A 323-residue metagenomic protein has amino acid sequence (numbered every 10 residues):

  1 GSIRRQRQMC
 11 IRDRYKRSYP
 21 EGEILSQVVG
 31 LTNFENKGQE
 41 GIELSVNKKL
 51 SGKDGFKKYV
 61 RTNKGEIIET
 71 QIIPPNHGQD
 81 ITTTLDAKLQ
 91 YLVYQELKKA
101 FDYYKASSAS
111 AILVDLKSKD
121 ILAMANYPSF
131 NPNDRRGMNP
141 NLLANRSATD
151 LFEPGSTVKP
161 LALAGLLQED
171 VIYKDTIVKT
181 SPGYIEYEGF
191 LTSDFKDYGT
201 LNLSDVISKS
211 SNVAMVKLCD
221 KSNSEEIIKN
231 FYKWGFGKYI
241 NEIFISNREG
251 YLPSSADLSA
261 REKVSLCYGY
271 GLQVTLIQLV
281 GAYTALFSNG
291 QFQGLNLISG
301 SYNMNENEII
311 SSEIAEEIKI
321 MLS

Functional and structural regions predicted by a protein language model:
G1-I11: Single conserved hydrophobic/aromatic residue that forms the stacking wall/gate of nucleotide- or nucleobase-binding
I11-D13, I318: Short, low-complexity export/processing leader segments characterized by acidic and small residues
E35-R61, S107-A125, I227: Carboxylate/His-rich catalytic cores and anion/metal-binding grooves
N47, S51-D54, K64, T82 (+3 more regions): Amphipathic, well-packed alpha-helical segments that form the structural scaffold of globular domains
T62-E69, D115-S156, L161-S323: Beta-lactam-recognizing serine transpeptidase/beta-lactamase-like catalytic domain environment
E66-A109: Conserved, well-ordered alpha-helix/loop/beta-strand core segments that scaffold catalytic motifs
